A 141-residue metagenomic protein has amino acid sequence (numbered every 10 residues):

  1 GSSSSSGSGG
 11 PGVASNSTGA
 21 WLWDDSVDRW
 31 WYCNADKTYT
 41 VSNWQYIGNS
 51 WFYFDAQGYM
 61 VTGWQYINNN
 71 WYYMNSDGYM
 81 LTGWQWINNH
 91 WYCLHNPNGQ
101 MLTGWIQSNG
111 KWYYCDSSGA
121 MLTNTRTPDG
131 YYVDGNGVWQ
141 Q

Functional and structural regions predicted by a protein language model:
G1-Q141: Extracellular adhesion/carbohydrate-binding repeat motifs centered on closely spaced tryptophans
